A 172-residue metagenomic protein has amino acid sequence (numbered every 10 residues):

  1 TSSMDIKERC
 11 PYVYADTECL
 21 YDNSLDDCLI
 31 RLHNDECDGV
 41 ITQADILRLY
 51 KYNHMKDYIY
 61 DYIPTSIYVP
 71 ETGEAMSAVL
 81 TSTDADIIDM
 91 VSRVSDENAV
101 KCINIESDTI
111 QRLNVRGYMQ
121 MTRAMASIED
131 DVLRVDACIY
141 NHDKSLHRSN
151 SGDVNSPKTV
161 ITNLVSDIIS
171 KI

Functional and structural regions predicted by a protein language model:
M4: Early extracytoplasmic/lumenal segment of secretory-pathway proteins
K7-D16, L20-I172: Small-molecule-sensing regulatory modules
